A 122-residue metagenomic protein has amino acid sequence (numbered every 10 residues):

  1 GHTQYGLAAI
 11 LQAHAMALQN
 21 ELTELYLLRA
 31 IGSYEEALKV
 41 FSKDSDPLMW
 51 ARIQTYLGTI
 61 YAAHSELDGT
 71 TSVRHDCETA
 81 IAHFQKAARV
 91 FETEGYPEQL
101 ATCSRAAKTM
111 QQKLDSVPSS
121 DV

Functional and structural regions predicted by a protein language model:
G1-M16, L48-A63, E98-Q112: Conserved alpha-helical positions within TPR/SEL1-like repeat arrays
L7, T23, A30, K43 (+5 more regions): Residues that mark the junctions of alpha-helical repeat units in TPR/alpha-solenoid scaffolds
Q12-L28, A62-T79, K113-V122: Short coil/turn connectors between adjacent alpha-helices in alpha-solenoid helical repeat scaffolds
A17, V40-D46, T93-Y96: Short coil/turn linkers that connect adjacent helices within long alpha-helical scaffolds, especially alpha-solenoid
I31-V40, Q85-V90: Amphipathic alpha-helical segments of tetratricopeptide repeats
A82, K86-V122: C-terminal non-catalytic interaction modules
